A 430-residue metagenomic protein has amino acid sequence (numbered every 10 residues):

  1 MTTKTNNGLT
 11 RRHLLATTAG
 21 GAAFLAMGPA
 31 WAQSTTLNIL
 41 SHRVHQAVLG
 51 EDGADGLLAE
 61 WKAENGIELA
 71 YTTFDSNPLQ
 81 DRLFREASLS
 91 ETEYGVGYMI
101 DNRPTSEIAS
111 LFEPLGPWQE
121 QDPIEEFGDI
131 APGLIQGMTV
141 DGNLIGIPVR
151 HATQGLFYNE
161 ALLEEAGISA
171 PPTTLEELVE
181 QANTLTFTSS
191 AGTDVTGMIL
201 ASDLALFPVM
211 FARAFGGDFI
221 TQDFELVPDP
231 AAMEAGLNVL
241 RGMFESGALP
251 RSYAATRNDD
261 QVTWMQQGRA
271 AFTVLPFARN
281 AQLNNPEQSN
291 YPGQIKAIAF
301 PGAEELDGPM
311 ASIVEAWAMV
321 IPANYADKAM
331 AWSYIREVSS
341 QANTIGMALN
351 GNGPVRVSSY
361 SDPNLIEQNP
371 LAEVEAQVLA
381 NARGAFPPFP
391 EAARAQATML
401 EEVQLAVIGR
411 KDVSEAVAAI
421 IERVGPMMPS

Functional and structural regions predicted by a protein language model:
M1-L9, H13, T17-M27: N-terminal secretory signal peptides
Q33, N38, A59, E64-N65 (+6 more regions): Extracytoplasmic/periplasmic substrate-recognition and gating elements
T36, D129, I295-F300, A348-T398 (+1 more regions): Long, aromatic- and glycine/proline-rich binding clefts that accommodate carbohydrate-like moieties
A63-I130, E164-T173, W264, R269-F272 (+4 more regions): Extracytoplasmic "Venus flytrap"/periplasmic binding protein-like
R85, Y94-G95, D122-L162, T196-G197 (+2 more regions): A structural signal for short loop-to-beta-strand junctions that line the ligand-binding cleft of periplasmic/secreted
I100-T153, V179, P292-I298, L365-N369 (+1 more regions): Hinge/lid segment of periplasmic solute-binding proteins
D141, I145-V149, Q154, E177-L226 (+1 more regions): Extracytoplasmic/periplasmic solute-binding protein
Q181-N183, F224-A254, F300: Glycine-centered hinge/linker elements that transmit conformational signals in sensory and ligand-binding systems
